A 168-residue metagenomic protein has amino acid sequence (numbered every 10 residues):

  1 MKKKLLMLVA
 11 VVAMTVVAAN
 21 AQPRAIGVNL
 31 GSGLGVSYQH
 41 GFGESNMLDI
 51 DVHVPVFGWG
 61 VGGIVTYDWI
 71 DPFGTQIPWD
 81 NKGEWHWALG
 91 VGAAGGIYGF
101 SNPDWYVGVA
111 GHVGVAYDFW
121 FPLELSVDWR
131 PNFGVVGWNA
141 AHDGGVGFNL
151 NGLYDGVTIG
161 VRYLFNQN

Functional and structural regions predicted by a protein language model:
M1-P23, Q167-N168: Cleavable N-terminal export/targeting peptides
K3-V11, V28, E84, V109: Generic alpha-helix initiation/capping and coil-helix boundary signal
M7-A10, M14-T15, L48-V52, W59 (+2 more regions): Residue-level marker of intrinsically disordered, low-complexity segments enriched for small/polar residues
N20-G62, L164-N168: Short glycine/proline- and aromatic-enriched beta-strand/turn motifs that initiate or cap beta-hairpins
F42, V56-G60, V65-N168: Outer-membrane beta-barrel transmembrane domain signature
